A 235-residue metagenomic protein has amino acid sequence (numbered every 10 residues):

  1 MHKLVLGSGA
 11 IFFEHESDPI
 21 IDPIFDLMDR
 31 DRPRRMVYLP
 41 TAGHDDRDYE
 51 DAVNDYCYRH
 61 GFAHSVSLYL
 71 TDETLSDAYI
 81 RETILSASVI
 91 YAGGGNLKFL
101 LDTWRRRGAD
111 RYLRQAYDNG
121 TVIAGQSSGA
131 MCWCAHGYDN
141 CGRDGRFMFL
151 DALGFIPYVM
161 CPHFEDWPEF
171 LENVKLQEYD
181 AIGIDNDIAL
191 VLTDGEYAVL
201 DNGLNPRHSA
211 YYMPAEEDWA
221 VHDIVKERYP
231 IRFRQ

Functional and structural regions predicted by a protein language model:
M1-D31, H44-D51, R59, G137-D139 (+1 more regions): C-terminal and late-domain segments of enzyme folds
V5-L6, V89-G93, A124, M160: Structural motif
A10, G94-L97, G129: Short glycine-rich anion-binding loops that position phosphate/pyrophosphate groups of nucleotides and phosphorylated
P33-R35, H64: Residues at the starts of beta-strands that form the adenosine-phosphate
V37-P40: Short internal beta-strands
N54-S65: Short helix-loop-beta junction
S65, L70-V122: Flexible gly/pro-rich beta->alpha loop and the following alpha-helix that scaffold active-site loops
L101-D166: Class I SAM-dependent methyltransferase SAM-binding "motif I" and its flanking Rossmann-like core
